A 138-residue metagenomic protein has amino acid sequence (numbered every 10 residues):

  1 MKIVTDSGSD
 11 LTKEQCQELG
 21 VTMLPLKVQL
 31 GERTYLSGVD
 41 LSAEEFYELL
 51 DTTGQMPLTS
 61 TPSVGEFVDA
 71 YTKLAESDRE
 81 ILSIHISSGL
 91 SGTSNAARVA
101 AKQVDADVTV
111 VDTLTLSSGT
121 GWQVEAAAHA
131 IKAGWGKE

Functional and structural regions predicted by a protein language model:
M1, L19, E76-E80, D105-D107: Short coil/turn connectors at secondary-structure junctions
K2-S63: N-terminal glycine-rich anion-binding loop in soluble enzyme alpha/beta folds
V4, T22-L24, L82-I84, T109-V111: Hydrophobic/aromatic beta-strand patches that form the interior of the parallel beta-sheet core in alpha/beta enzyme
G8-S9, I86, T113-L116: Short, ordered loop/turn segments at secondary-structure junctions
G38, Q55, T59-S63, H85 (+3 more regions): Catalytic cores of large soluble enzymes that bind and process phosphate-bearing ligands
L50-D51, A75, I131-K132: Hydrophobic residues in alpha-helical segments
T53-Q55, T61-G89, N95-A96: Glycine-rich phosphate- or other oxyanion-binding loops that anchor nucleotides, phosphorylated ligands
L82, S91-E138: Active-site histidine-anchored catalytic micro-motif
